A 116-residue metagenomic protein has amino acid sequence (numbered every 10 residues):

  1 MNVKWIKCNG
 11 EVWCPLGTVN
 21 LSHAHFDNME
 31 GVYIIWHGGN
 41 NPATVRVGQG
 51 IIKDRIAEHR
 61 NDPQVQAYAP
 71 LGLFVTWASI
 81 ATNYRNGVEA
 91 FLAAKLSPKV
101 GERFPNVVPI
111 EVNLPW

Functional and structural regions predicted by a protein language model:
M1-G50, A57-E58, I80-F91, L114-W116: GIY-YIG nuclease catalytic motif and its immediate N-terminal context
D54-T76: A broadly used, surface-exposed interaction patch
Y68-L71, S79-A81, I110-V112: Short, intrinsically disordered/low-complexity patches at protein termini and at juxtamembrane boundaries
P98-N113: Coupling/hinge elements of helicase-like and P-loop NTPase modules
